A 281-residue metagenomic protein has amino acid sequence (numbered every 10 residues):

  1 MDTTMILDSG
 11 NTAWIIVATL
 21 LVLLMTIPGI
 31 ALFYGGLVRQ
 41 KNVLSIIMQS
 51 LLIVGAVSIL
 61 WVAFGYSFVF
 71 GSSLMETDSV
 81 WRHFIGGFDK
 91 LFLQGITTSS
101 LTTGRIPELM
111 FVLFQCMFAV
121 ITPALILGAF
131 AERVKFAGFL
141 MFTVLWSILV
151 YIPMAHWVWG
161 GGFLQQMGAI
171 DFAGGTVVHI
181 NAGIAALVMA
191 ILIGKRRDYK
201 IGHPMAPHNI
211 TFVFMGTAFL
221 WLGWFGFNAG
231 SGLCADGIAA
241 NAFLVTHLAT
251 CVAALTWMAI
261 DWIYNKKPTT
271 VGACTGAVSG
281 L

Functional and structural regions predicted by a protein language model:
M1-L281: Hydrophobic alpha-helical transmembrane bundles of multi-pass membrane proteins
